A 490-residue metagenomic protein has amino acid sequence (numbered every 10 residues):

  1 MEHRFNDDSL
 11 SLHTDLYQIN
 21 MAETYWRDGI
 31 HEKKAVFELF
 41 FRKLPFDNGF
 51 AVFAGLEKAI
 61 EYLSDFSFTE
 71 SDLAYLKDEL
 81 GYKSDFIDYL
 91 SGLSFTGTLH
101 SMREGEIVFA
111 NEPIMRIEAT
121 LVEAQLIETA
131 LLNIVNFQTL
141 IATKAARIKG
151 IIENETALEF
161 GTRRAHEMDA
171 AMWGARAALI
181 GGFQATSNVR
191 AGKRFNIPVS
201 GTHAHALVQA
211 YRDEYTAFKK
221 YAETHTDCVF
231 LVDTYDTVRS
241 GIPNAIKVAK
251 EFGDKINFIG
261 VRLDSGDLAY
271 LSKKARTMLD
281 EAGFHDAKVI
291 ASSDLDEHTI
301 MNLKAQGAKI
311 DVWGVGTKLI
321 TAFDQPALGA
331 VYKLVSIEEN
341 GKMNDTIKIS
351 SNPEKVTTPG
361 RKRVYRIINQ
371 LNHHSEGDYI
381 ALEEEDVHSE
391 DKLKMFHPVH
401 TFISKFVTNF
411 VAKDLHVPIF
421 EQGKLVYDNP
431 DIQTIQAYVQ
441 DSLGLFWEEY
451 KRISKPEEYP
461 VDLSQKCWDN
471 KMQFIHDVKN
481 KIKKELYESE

Functional and structural regions predicted by a protein language model:
E2-K33, F46-N48, A282, L295-E490: Gly/Ser/Thr/Ala-enriched C-terminal appendages of enzymes
E2-K34, K43-P45, G81, I87-T96 (+5 more regions): Buried, small/hydrophobic-residue-enriched core segments of structured protein domains
A35-S91: N-terminal, Lys/Arg-enriched amphipathic/low-complexity engagement segments that precede the first folded domain
E61-F66, S101-E104, V108: An N-terminal, globular interaction/scaffold subdomain
A74-Y75, T143-R147, G161, K451-E458: Short coil/turn segments at secondary-structure boundaries
L99-G105, F410-L415: Short acidic, Pro/Gly- and aromatic-enriched capping/linker segments at domain boundaries
S200, V261, V289, D311-W313: Hydrophobic residues within beta-strands of alpha/beta enzymes
